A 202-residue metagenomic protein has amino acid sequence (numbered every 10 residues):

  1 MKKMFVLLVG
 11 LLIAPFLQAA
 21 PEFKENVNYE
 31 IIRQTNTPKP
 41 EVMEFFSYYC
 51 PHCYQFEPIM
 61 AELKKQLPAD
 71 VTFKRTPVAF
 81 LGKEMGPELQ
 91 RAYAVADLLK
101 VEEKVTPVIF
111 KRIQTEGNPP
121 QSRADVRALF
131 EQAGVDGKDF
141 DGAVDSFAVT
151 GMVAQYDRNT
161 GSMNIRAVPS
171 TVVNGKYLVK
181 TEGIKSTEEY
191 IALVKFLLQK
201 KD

Functional and structural regions predicted by a protein language model:
K3-G82, D157, G161-S162, K195-D202: Extracytoplasmic thiol/disulfide redox context detector
Y29-E30, F45-Y48, Y93, F110 (+2 more regions): Aromatic side chains
T37-M43, P58-M60, A92-Y93, Q132-K138 (+1 more regions): Generic detector of short, locally flexible boundary/turn motifs and exposed helical patches
K39, Y49-F56, G82-L89, L98-E102 (+5 more regions): Solvent-exposed, acidic/flexible segments
S47, Q132-D202: C-terminal cap of thioredoxin/glutaredoxin-like
Y49, K64-L67, A96-K100, I109 (+6 more regions): Sec/Tat-exported extracytoplasmic proteins
E57-K64, G86-Y93, T106, R123 (+4 more regions): Extracytoplasmic/secreted envelope proteins and their assembly/folding machinery, especially bacterial periplasmic
L67-L98, E103, P107, K111-E131: Structural microenvironment flanking redox-active thiols in thiol-disulfide oxidoreductases
